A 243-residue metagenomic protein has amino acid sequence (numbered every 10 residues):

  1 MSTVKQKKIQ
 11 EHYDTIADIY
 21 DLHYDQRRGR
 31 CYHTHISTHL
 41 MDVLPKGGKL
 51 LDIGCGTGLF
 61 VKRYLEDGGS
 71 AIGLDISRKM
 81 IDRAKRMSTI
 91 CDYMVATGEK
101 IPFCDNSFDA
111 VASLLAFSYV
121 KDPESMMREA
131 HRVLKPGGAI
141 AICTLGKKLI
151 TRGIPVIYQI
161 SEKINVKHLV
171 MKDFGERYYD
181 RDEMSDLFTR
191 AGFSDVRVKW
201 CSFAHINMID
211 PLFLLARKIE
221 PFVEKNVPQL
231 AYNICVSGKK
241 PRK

Functional and structural regions predicted by a protein language model:
M1-P45, L59-R63, R83, M87 (+2 more regions): Conserved class I S-adenosyl-L-methionine
L51-I53, T57-K100: Class I SAM-dependent methyltransferase SAM/SAH-binding core
A112: A conserved beta-strand element that flanks and buttresses the S-adenosyl-L-methionine
L115-Y119: Short catalytic micro-motifs in class I SAM-dependent methyltransferases
E124-P136: A short glycine-rich, Lys/Arg-flanked "PGG" loop and its adjoining helix->strand segment in the class I
A141-I164: Conserved class I S-adenosyl-L-methionine
S161-K163, D186, R197-K243: A C-terminal cap/extension of S-adenosyl-L-methionine-dependent methyltransferases that defines the acceptor-substrate
K167-E183: Acceptor-substrate binding/catalytic loop of class I
